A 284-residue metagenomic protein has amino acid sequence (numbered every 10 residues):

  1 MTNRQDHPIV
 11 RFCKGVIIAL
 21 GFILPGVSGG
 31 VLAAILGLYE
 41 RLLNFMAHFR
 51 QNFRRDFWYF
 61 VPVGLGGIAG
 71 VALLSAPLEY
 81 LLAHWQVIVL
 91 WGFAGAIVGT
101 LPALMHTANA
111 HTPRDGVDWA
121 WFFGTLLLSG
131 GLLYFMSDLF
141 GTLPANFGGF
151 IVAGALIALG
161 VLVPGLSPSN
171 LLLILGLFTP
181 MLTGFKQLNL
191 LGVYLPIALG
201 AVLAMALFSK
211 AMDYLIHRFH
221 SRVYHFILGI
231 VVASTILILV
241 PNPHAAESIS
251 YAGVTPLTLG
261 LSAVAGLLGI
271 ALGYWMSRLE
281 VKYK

Functional and structural regions predicted by a protein language model:
T2-L24, S28-K284: Multi-pass membrane proteins that catalyze or facilitate reactions on polyprenyl-/lipid-phosphate substrates and their
